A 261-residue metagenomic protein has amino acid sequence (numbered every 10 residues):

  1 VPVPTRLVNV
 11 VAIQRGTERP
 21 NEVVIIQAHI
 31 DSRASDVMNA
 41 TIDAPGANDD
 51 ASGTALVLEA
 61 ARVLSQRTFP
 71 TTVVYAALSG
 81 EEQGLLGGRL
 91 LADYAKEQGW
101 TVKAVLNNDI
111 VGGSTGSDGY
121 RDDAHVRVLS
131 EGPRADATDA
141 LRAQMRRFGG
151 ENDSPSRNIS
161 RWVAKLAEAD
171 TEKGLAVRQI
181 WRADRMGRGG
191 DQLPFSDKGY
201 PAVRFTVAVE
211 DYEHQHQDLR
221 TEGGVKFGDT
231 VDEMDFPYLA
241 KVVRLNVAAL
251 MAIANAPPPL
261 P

Functional and structural regions predicted by a protein language model:
V1, M38-D50, V63, A77-L78 (+3 more regions): Second-shell loop/turn segments in exported
V1-D43, R62, Q66: Soluble metallo-hydrolase cores and metallopeptidase-like ectodomains found primarily in the secretory/periplasmic
P2-R6, R15-P20, R67-P70, G84 (+2 more regions): Extracellular/periplasmic catalytic domains that process cell-envelope and extracellular macromolecules
E22-V24, S35-A40, L85-R89, G116-Y120 (+2 more regions): Short, solvent-exposed loop/turn and secondary-structure capping segments
R62-L86: Short helix-loop-beta-strand segments that form the rim/entrance of peptidase-like active sites
L78-L193, K198, A202: Metal-dependent peptidase/peptidase-like ectodomains
G113-L129, I180-P257: Active-site-adjacent mobile loop/cap segments within catalytic or ligand-binding domains
